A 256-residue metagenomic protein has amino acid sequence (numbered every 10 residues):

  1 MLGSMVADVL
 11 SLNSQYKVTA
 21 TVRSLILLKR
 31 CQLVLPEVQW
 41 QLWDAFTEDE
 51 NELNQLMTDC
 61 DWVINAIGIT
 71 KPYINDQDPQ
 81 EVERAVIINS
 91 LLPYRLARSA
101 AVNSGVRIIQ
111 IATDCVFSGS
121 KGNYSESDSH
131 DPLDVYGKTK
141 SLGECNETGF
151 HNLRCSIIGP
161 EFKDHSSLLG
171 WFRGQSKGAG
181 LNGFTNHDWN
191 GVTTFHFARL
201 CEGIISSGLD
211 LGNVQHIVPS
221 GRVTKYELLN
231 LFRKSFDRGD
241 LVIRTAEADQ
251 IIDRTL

Functional and structural regions predicted by a protein language model:
G3-S4: N-terminal Rossmann-fold NAD(P) dinucleotide-binding loop
T21-K29, A45-F46: N-terminal Rossmann-fold cofactor-binding loop
Q39-I88: NAD(P)H-binding glycine-rich loop region in Rossmannoid oxidoreductase-like domains and their noncatalytic homologs
P72, Q110-N123, V135-S141, I158-K163: Conserved catalytic-site region of short-chain dehydrogenase/reductase
Q80, R84-L92, H130, K138-S141: Glycine-rich NAD(P)-binding loop of the Rossmann-fold in SDR/ketoreductase-type enzymes
Y94-D131: Conserved Rossmann-fold NAD(P)-dependent oxidoreductase catalytic core, especially the SDR/UDP-sugar
L133-D134, C145-H196, E202-G203: NAD(P)-dependent short-chain dehydrogenase/reductase
A198-D253: Mid/C-terminal beta-alpha module of Rossmann-like enzyme folds, strongest in SDR-family dehydrogenases/epimerases
